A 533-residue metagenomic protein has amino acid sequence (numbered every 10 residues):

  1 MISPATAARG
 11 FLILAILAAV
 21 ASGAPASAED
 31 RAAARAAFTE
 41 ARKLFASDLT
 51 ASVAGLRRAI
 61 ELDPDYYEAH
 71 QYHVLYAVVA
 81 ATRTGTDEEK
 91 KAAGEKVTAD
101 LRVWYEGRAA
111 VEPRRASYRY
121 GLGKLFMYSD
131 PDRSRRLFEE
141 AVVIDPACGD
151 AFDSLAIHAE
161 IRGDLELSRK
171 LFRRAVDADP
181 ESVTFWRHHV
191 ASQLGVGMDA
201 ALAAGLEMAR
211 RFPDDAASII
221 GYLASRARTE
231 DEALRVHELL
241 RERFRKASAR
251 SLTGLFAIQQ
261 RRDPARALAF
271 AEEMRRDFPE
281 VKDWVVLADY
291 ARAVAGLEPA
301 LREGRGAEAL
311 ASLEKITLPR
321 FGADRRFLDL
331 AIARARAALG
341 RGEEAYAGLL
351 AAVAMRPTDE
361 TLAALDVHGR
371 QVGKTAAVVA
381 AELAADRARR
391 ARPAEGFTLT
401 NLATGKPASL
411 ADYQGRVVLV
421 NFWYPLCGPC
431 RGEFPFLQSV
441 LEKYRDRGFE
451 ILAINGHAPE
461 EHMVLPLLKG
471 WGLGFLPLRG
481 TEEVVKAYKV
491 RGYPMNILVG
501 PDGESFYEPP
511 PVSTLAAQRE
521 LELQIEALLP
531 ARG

Functional and structural regions predicted by a protein language model:
S47-G55, A81-W104, Y128-E140, I161-R174 (+4 more regions): Structural signature of tandem alpha-helical TPR/SEL1-like repeats, specifically the intra-repeat loop/turn
Y66, R115, C148, S182 (+5 more regions): Residue-level recognition of tetratricopeptide repeat
Y72, G121, S154, H188 (+2 more regions): Canonical tetratricopeptide repeat
A338, L350-T400, A411-Q414: N-proximal helix/coil linker or "cap" segments that precede and/or mark the start of modular domains
T398-L402, L465-D502: Short, internal strand/loop/helix patches that form the active-site neighborhood or redox-interaction surface
A408-R431, L437: Short active-site neighborhood of thiol/selenol oxidoreductases, capturing the structured segment around
R431-W471, R479-A487: Structural microenvironment flanking redox-active thiols in thiol-disulfide oxidoreductases
L498-G533: Thiol-/selenol-based redox modules, centered on thioredoxin-like and closely related oxidoreductase domains
